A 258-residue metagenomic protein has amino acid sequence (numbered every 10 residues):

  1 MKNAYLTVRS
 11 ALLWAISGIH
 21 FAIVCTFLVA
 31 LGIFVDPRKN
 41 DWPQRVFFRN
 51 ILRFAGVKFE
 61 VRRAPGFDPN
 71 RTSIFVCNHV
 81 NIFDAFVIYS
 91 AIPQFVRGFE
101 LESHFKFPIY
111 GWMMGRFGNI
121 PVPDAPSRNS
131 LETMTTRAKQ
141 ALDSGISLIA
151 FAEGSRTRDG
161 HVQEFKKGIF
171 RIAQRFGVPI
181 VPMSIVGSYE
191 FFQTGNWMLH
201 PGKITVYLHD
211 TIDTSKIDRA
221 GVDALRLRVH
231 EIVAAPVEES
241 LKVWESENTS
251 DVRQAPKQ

Functional and structural regions predicted by a protein language model:
A4, E132-Q258: Non-catalytic C-terminal accessory region of glycerolipid acyltransferases and related lyso-lipid remodeling enzymes
A4, V8-I33: A hydrophobic membrane-anchoring feature enriched in long, contiguous, low-charge segments that mark signal-anchor
V24-R45, R53-A55, D68-S127: Catalytic core of membrane glycerolipid acyltransferases/transacylases, capturing the structured, soluble-facing
I51-L52, M114, A141, A173: A generic structural signal for well-ordered alpha-helical segments
A55-R62, L131-E132, S188-E190: Short gly/ser/thr-rich secondary-structure transition/capping motifs
A64-P69, M198-L199: A short beta-turn/loop motif at secondary-structure boundaries
